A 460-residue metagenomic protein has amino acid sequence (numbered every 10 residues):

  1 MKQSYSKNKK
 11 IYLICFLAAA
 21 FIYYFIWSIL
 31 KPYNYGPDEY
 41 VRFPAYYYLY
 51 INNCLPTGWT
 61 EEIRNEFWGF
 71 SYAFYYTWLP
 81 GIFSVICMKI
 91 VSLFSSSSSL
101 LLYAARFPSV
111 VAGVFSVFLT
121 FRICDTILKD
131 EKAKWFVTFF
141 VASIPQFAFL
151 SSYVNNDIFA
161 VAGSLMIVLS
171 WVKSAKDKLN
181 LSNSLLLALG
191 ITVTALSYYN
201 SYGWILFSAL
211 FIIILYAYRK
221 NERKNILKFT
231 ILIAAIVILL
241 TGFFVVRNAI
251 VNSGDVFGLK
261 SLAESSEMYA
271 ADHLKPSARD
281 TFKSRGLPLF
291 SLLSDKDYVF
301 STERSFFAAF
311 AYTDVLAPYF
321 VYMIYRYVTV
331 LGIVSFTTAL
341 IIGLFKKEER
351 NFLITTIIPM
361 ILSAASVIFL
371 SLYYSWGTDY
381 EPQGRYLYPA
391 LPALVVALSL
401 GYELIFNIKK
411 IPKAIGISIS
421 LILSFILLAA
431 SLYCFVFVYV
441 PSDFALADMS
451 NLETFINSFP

Functional and structural regions predicted by a protein language model:
N8-Y40, Y48-T57, W68, I233-S253 (+2 more regions): Transmembrane signal-anchor helices characteristic of membrane glycosylation enzymes that use polyprenol
I11-L13, S96-S99, T120-S143, V161-A162: Transmembrane-helix signature of polytopic, membrane-embedded enzymes that assemble or transfer cell-envelope glycans
A20, V137-A142, I191-A195: Short helix- or helix-capping micro-motifs that position conserved polar/aromatic residues at function-defining sites
Y103-L128, M166, T338: Transmembrane-helix motifs of polytopic, lipid-linked glycan transferases
S170, A175-K176, W204-I238, I250-V251 (+1 more regions): Perimembrane helix-loop-helix junctions
N183-Y199, L239: Membrane-interface alpha helices of multi-pass inner-membrane proteins
Y216, F229, F243-F244, V321 (+1 more regions): Transmembrane helical bundles and short interhelical boundary loops of multi-pass, membrane-embedded
K228-A339, C434-V438: Membrane-lumen/periplasm interface segments of specific transmembrane helices in polyprenyl phosphate-linked
